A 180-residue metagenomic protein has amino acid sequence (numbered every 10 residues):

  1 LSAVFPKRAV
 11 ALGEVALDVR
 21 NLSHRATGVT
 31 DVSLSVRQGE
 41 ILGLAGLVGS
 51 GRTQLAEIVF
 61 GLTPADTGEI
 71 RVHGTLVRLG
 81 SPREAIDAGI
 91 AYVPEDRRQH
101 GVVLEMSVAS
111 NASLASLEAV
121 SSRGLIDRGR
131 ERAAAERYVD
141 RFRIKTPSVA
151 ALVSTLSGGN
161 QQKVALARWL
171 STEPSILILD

Functional and structural regions predicted by a protein language model:
L1-D180: Glycine-rich phosphate-binding loops of nucleotide-dependent enzymes
